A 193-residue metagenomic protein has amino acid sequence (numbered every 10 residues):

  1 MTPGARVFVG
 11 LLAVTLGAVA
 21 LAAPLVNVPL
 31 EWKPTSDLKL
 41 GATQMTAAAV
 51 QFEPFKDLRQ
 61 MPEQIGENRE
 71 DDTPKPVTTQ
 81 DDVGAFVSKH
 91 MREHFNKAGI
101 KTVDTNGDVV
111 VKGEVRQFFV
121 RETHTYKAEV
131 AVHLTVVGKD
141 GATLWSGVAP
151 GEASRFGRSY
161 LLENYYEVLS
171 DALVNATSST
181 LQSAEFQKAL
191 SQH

Functional and structural regions predicted by a protein language model:
M1-L11: Bacterial N-terminal signal peptides that target proteins for export
L21-A85, E185-H193: A structural "domain/chain start" motif
A23-L38, A98-W145, A153-S159, E163: Surface-exposed short loop/turn segments
P54-Q60, E114-F118, P150-G151: Generic short beta-strand segments
I65-Q80, D140-A189: Short secondary-structure boundary motifs at beta->alpha junctions and helix caps
R69-V103, G113: Mid-chain, structured segments of secreted extracytoplasmic proteins
V87, M91-G99, F119-E122, T177-T180 (+2 more regions): Sec/Tat-exported extracytoplasmic proteins
